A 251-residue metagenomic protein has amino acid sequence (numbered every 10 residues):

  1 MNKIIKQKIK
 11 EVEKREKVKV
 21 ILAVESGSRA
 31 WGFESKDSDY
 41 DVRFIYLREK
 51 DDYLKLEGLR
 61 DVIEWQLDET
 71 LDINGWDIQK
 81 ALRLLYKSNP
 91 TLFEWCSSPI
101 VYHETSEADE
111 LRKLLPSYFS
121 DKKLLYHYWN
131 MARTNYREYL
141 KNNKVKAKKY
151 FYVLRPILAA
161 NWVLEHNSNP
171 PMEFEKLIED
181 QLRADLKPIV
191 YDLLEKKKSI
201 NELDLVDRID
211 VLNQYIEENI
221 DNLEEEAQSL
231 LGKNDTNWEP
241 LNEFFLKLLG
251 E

Functional and structural regions predicted by a protein language model:
M1-V24: Helical scaffold of the NTase/Pol beta-like nucleotidyltransferase catalytic core
K8-K10, V18, D77-I78, R83 (+1 more regions): Conserved NTP-donor binding/palm subdomain of two-metal-ion nucleotidyltransferases/polymerases, i.e., the charged
G27-L67: Catalytic metal-binding acidic patch
R48-D51, S88-T91, T134, A159-A160: Short loop/turn segments at secondary-structure transitions that flank enzyme active sites
K55-M131: A basic- and aromatic-enriched beta-loop-alpha substructure that forms the phosphate/nucleotide- and DNA/RNA-contacting
R112-N234: Conserved nucleotidyltransferase catalytic core and NTase-mimicking acidic/glycine-rich helix/loop elements in nucleic
G232-E251: Acidic, carboxylate-rich catalytic segments that either coordinate divalent cations
